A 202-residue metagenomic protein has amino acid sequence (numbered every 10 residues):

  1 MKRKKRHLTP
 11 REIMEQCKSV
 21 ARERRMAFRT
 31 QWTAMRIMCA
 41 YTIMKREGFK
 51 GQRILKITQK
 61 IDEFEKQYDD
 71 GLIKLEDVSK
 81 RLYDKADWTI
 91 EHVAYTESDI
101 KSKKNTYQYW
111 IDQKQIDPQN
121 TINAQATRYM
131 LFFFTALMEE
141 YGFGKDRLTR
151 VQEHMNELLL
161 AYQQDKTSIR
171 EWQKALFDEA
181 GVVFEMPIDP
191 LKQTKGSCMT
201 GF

Functional and structural regions predicted by a protein language model:
R3-I43, I73-E139, I169-F202: Intrinsic disorder/low-complexity detector
E23-R24, I57, D69: Long, contiguous N-terminal structural blocks used for assembly/anchoring
I57-K66, V151-A161: Amphipathic alpha-helical segments that form the core helices of the histone-fold
D62-E76: Acidic, aromatic-enriched beta-alpha/helix-loop junctions
